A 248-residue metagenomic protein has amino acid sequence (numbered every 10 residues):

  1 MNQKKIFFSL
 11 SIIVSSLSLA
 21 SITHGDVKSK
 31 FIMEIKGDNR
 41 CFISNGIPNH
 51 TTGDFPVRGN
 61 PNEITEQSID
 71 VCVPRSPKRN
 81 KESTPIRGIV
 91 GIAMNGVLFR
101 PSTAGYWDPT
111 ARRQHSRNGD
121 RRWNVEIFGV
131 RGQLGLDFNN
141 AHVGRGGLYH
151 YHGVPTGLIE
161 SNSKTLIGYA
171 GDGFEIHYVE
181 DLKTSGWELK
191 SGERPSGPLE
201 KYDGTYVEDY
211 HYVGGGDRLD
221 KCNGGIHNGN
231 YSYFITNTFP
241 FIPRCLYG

Functional and structural regions predicted by a protein language model:
M1-L10: Bacterial N-terminal signal peptides that target proteins for export
S11-A20: Hydrophobic h-region of N-terminal signal peptides that target proteins for export in Gram-negative bacteria
S21-Q133: Solvent-exposed N-terminal domain segments of exported/luminal and surface proteins
M94-R100, R145-L158, N228-P240: Extracellular/lumenal glycan-associated surfaces
A111-I127, G186-V213: Surface-exposed intrinsically disordered loops and tails
L134-A141, D217-N223: Short, recurring structural edge motifs at helix starts
H152-D203: Short helix-loop boundary/capping segments
P198-G248: Long, compositionally biased interface segments
